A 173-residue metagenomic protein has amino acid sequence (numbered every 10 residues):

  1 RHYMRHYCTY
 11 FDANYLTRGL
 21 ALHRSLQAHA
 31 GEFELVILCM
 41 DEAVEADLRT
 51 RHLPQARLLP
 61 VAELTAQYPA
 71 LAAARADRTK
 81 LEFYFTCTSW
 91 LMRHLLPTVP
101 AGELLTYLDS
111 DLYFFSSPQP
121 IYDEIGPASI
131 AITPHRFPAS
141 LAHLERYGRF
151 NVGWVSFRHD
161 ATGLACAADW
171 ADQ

Functional and structural regions predicted by a protein language model:
Y3-Q173: Glycosyltransferase catalytic domains, chiefly GT-A lineage
